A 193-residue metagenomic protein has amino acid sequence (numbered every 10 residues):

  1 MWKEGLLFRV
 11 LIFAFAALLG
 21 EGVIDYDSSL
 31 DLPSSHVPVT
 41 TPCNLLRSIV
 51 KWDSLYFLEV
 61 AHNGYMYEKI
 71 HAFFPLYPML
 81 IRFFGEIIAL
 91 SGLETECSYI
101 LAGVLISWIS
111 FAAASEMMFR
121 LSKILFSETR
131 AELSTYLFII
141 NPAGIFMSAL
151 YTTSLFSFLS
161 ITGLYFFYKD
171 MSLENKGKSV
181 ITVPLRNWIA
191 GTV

Functional and structural regions predicted by a protein language model:
M1-P38: Start-transfer (signal-anchor) and selected internal transmembrane alpha helices of multi-pass inner/ER membrane
W2-L6, V10, M79, V104-I109 (+4 more regions): Residue-level signature of the transmembrane alpha-helical core of multi-pass small-molecule transporters
S28-P38, A89-E96, M171-L185: Intrinsically disordered, low-complexity domain-flanking/linker segments in eukaryotic proteins, enriched
S48-L93: Short hydrophobic/aromatic helix or loop-helix immediately within or flanking a transmembrane segment in polytopic
Y77, I81-I88, G103-M117, F156-L159: Transmembrane alpha-helices of multi-pass, membrane-embedded glycan-processing enzymes that use lipid-linked
L93-A102, A113, M118-I140: Transmembrane-helix signature of polytopic, membrane-embedded enzymes that assemble or transfer cell-envelope glycans
M117-R120, L137-I140, L155-A190: Specific aromatic-rich, kink-prone transmembrane helix
A143, S148-L155: Short acidic/glycine- and proline-prone juxtamembrane loop motifs at membrane-interface regions of multi-pass membrane
